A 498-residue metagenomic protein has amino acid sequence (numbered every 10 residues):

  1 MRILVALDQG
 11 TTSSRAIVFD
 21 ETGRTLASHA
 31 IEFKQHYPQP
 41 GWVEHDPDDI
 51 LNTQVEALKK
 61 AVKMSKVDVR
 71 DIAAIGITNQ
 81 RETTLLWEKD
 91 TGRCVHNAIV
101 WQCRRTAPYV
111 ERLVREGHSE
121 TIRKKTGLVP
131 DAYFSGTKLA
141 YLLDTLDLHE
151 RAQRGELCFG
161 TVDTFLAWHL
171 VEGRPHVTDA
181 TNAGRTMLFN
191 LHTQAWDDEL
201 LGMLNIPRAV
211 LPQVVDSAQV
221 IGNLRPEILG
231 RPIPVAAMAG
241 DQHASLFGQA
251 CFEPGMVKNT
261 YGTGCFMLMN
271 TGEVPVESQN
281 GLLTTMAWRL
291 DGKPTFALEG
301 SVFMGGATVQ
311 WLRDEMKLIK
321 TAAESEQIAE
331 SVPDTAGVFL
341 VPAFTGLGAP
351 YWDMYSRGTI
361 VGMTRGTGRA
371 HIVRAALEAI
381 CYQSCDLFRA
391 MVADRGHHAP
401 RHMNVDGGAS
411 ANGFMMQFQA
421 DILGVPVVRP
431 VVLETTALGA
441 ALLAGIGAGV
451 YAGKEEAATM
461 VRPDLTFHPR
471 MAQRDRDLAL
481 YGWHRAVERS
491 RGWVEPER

Functional and structural regions predicted by a protein language model:
M1-H96, K124, L229-A237, L423-V427 (+2 more regions): N-terminal glycine/serine-rich phosphate-binding loop of ATP-dependent small-molecule kinases, especially carbohydrate
V5-L7, E21, A107, L113-H176 (+4 more regions): Active-site core segments that coordinate phosphate-bearing ligands/cofactors across diverse enzyme families
K63-V100, V129-S135, A167-N190, V215 (+1 more regions): Short beta-strand-loop/turn "lid" adjacent to the catalytic site in phosphate-handling enzymes
V69-A73, N97, R208-V210, A399-H402: Short acidic capping loops at alpha-helix termini that bridge into adjacent secondary structure
C103: Carbohydrate-associated surface elements
P207, P212, A452: Glycine-rich phosphate/pyrophosphate-binding loops and their adjacent beta-strand/loop elements at enzyme active sites
L211-V220, E326-E330: Short linear loop/turn motifs
